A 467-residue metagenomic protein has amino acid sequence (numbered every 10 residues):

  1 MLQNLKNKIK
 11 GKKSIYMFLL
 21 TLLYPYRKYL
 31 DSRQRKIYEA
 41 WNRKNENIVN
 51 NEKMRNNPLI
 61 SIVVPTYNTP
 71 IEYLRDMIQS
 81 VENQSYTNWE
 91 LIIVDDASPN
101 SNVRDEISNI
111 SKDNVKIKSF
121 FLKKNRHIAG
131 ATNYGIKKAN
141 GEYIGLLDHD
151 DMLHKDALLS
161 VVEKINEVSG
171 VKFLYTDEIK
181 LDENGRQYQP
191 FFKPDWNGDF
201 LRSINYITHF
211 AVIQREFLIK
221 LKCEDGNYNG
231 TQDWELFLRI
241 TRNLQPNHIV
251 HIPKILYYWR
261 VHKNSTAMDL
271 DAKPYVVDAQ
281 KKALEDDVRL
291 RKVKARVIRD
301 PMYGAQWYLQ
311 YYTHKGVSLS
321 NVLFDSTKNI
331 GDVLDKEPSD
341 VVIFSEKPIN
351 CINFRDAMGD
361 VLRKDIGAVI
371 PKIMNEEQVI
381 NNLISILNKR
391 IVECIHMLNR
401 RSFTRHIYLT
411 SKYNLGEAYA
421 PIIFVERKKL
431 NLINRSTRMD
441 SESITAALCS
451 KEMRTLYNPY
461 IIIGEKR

Functional and structural regions predicted by a protein language model:
G11-S80, R299-D332: N-proximal low-complexity "stem/linker" segments adjacent to membrane-targeting elements
I78-N88, E167: Short, acidic, metal-binding catalytic loop of nucleotide-sugar glycosyltransferases
T87, D95-E106, K124, D148 (+2 more regions): A conserved acidic beta->alpha catalytic loop
L122-A139, S160, T327-L334: Glycine-rich, basic loop-to-helix element that forms the pyrophosphate-binding segment of sugar-nucleotide handling
A129, Q187-I213, Y228-N229, N388-K428: A recurrent flexible, glycine/aromatic-enriched loop bordering the glycosyltransferase active site that acts as
I144, D340-V342: Short aromatic/hydrophobic "clamp" motif used to bind/position activated sugar donors
D156-Y188, I349-I391: Conserved donor NDP-sugar-binding/catalytic core segment of glycosyltransferases
G198-E285, Y419-V425, N431-R438, E465-K466: Conserved nucleotide-sugar donor-binding catalytic segment
